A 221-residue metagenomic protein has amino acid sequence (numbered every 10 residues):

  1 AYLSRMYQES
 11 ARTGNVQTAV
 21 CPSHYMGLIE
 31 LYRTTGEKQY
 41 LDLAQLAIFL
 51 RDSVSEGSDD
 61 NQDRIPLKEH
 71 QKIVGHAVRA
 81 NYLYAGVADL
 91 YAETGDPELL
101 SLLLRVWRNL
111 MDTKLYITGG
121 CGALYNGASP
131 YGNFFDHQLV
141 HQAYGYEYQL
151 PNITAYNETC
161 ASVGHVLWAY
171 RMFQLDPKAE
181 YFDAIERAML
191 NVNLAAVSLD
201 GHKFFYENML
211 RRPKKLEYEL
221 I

Functional and structural regions predicted by a protein language model:
A1-I221: Glycan-recognition and catalytic cores of secretory/periplasmic carbohydrate-active enzymes
